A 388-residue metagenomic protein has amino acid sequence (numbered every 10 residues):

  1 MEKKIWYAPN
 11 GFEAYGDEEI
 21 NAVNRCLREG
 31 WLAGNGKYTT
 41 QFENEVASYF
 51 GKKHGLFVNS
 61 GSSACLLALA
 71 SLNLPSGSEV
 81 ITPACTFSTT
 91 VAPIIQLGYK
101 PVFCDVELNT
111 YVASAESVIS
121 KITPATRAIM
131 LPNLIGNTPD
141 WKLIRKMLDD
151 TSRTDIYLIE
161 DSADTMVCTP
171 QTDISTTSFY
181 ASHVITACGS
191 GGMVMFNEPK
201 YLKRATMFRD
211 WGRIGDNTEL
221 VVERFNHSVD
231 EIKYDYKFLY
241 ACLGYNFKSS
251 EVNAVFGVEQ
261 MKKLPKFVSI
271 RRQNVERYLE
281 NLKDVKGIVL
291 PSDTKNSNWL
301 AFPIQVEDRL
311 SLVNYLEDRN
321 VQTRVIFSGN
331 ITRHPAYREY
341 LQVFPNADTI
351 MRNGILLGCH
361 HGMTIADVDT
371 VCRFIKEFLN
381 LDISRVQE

Functional and structural regions predicted by a protein language model:
M1-A33, A241, G358: N-terminal "arm"/small-domain region of PLP-dependent enzymes with the aminotransferase-like
L32-E79, P93-L97, F103-D105: Phosphate-binding glycine-rich loop
K37-N44, Y49-G55, E116, A128-P132 (+2 more regions): PLP-dependent aminotransferase class I/II
C85-V91: Conserved coil-to-alpha-helix start sites within the AMP-binding
K100-T110, R324: Short beta-strand->loop structural element characteristic of the AMP-binding/adenylate-forming
N109-A187, M193-Y201, L356: Active-site phosphate-binding strand-loop segment of PLP-dependent enzymes
